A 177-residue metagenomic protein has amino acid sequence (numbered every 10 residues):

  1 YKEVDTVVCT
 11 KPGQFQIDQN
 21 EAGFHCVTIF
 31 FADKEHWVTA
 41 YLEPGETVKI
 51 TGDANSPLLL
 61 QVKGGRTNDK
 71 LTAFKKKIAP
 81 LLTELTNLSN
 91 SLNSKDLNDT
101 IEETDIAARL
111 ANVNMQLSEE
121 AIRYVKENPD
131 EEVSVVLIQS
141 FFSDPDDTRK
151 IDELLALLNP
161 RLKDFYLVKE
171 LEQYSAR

Functional and structural regions predicted by a protein language model:
Y1-E119: A non-transmembrane, solvent-exposed segment enriched in polar/low-complexity residues
T86, D130-S140: Amphipathic alpha-helical repeat scaffolds of TPR domains
S89-L92, V125, I138, L155-K163: A conserved position within tetratricopeptide repeats
A111-N128, R149-E153: Amphipathic alpha-helical coiled-coil segments
E127-E131, D144, R161-V168: Short solvent-exposed coil/turn linkers within tandem alpha-helical repeat scaffolds
F141, P145-T148: Structural motif corresponding to the intra-repeat A-B loop/turn of tetratricopeptide repeats
E153-R177: N-proximal helix/coil linker or "cap" segments that precede and/or mark the start of modular domains
